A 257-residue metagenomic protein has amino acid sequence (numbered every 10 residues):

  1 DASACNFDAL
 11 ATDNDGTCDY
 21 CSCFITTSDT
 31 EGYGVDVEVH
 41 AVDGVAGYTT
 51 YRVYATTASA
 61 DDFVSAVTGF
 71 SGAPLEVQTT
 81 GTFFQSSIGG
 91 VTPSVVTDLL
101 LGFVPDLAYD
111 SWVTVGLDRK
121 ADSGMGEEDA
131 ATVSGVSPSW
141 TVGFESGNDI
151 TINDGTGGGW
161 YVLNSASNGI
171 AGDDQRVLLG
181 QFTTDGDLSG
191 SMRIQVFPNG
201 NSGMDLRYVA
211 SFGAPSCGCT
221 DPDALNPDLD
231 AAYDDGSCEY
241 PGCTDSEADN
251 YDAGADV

Functional and structural regions predicted by a protein language model:
D1-V257: Primarily marks secretory-pathway-exposed extracellular/lumenal segments that are disulfide- and glycosylation-prone
